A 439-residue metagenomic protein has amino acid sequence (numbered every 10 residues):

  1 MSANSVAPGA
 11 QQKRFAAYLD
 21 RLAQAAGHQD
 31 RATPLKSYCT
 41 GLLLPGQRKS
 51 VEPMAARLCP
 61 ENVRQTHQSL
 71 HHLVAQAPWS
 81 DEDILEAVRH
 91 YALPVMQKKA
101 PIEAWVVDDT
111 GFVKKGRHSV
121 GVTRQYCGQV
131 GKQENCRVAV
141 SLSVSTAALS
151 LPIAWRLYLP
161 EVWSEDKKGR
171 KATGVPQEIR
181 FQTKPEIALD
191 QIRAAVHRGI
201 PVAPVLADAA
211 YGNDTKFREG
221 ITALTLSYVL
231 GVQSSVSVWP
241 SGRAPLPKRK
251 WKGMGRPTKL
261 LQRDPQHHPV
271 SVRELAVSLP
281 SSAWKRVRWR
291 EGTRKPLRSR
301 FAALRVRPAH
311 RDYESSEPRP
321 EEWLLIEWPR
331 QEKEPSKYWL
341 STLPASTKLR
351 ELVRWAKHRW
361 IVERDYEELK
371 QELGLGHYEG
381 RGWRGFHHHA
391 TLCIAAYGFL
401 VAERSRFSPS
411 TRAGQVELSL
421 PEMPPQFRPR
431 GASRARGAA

Functional and structural regions predicted by a protein language model:
M1-Q11, E103, V353-L369: An acidic intrinsically disordered interaction segment
M1-R31, L42, L159, G169 (+7 more regions): A short, flexible helix-boundary coil/loop motif
S2-L206, A210-L230, S234-S237, A244 (+2 more regions): Conserved, well-structured functional cores that handle cations and Mg-NTP chemistry
Y38, P335-R359: Extended, non-catalytic structural segments that build the interaction scaffolds of large macromolecular assemblies
P60, A345, H358, V362 (+4 more regions): Short, well-ordered loop/turn and helix-capping segments at boundaries between secondary-structure elements and domains
P101-I102, A139, E321-E322, P335-K337: Short, surface-exposed beta-edge/turn micro-motifs
V138, I361, D365, H388-I394: Catalytic-loop motifs flanking and including active-site residues across diverse enzymes
Q331-S336, L343-K348, L369-Y378: Short acidic (Asp/Glu) and glycine-rich catalytic loops that position anionic groups and cofactors
